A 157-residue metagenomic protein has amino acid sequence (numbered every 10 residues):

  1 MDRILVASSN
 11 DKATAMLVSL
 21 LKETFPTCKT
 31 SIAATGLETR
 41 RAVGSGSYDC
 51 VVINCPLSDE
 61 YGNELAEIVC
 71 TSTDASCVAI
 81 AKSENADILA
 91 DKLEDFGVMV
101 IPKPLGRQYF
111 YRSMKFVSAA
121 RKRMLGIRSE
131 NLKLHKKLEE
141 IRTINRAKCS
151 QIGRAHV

Functional and structural regions predicted by a protein language model:
M1-K12, L17-L21, I32, V51: Conserved acidic segment of CheY-like receiver
T14, G36-T39, C50-C70, E84-N85: Conserved phosphotransfer microenvironments
T27-A34: Short hydrophobic/Thr-rich beta-strand motif most characteristic of the beta2 strand and flanking loop of CheY-like
N63-E64, S83-M99: Alpha4 helix (beta4-alpha4-beta5 surface) of REC/receiver domains from two-component response regulators
D74-E84: A short, hydrophobic beta-strand element within the central beta-sheet of small alpha/beta folds
L105-M114: C-terminal output helix
R121-S150: CheY-like receiver
A155-V157: Conserved small/polar residues in nucleotide/adenosyl-binding loops
